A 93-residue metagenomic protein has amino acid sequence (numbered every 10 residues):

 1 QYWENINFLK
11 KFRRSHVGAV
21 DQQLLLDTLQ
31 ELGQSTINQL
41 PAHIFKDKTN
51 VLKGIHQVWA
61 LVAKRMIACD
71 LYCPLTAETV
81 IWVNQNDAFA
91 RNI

Functional and structural regions predicted by a protein language model:
Q1-I93: Electrostatic, structured charged patches in enzyme active sites and in nucleic-acid/phosphate-binding
